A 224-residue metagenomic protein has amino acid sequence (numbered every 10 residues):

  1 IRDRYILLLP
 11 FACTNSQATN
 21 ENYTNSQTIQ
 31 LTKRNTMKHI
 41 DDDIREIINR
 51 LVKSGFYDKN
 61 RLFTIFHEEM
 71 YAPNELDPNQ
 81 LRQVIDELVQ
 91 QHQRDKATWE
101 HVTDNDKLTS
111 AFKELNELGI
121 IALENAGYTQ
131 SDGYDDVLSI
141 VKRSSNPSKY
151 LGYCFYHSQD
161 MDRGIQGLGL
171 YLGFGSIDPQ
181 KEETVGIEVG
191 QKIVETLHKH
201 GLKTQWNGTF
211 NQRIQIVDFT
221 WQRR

Functional and structural regions predicted by a protein language model:
R2, N15, T19-T36: Short, Lys/Arg-enriched N-terminal segments with co-localized hydrophobic residues within the first ~10-30 amino acids
R2-P10: Extreme N-terminal basic, low-complexity initiation segments that serve as generic localization/processing leaders
K33-Q130: Long, contiguous N-terminal structural blocks used for assembly/anchoring
M37, Y171-R224: Acidic, proline/glycine-rich low-complexity IDRs
Q90-H92, I165-D178: Glycine-rich, often proline-containing surface loops adjacent to acidic residues and nearby aromatics that form
E100, G127, N146-Y153, L168-Y171 (+3 more regions): Long, charge-dense low-complexity segments
A122-S144, G208, R213-R224: Ser/Thr-rich, low-complexity intrinsically disordered terminal regions
D132-Y171: An N-terminal amphipathic alpha-helical segment
